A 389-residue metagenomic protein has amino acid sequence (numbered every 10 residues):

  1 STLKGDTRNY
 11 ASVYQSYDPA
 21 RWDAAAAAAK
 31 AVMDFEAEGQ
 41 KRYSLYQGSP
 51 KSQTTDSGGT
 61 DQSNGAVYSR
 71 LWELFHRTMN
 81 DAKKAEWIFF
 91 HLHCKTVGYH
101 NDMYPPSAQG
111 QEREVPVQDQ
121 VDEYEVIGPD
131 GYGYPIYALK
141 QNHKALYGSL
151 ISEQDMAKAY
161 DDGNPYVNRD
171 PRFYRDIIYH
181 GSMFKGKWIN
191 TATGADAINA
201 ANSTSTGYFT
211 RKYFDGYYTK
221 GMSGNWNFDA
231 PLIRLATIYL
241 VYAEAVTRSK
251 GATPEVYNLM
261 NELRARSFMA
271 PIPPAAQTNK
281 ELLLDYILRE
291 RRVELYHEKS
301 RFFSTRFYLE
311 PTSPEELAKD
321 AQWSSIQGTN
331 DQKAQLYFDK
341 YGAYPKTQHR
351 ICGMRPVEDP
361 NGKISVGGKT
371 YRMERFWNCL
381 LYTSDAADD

Functional and structural regions predicted by a protein language model:
S1-T7, E255-N258, A265-M269: Charged alpha-helical initiation segments
T2-A192, E315: An aromatic- and glycine-enriched ligand-binding surface/loop that stacks and positions planar moieties
L3, D18, V241, V246-K250 (+1 more regions): Alpha-helix C-terminal capping/termination sites
R8, Q53-V126, M222-L232, M260 (+3 more regions): Long, intrinsically disordered, low-complexity segments
R21-A28, V256-L259, L283: Stable alpha-helical elements in mature extracytoplasmic
A28-G39, D176-Y179, Y242, R248-S249 (+3 more regions): Structured segments of extracytoplasmic/periplasmic soluble domains in secreted or envelope-associated proteins
E36-G48, T247-P254, M269-I272: Surface-exposed helix-capping loop/turn segments at secondary-structure junctions
A159-L263: C-terminal substrate/ligand-recognition segments
